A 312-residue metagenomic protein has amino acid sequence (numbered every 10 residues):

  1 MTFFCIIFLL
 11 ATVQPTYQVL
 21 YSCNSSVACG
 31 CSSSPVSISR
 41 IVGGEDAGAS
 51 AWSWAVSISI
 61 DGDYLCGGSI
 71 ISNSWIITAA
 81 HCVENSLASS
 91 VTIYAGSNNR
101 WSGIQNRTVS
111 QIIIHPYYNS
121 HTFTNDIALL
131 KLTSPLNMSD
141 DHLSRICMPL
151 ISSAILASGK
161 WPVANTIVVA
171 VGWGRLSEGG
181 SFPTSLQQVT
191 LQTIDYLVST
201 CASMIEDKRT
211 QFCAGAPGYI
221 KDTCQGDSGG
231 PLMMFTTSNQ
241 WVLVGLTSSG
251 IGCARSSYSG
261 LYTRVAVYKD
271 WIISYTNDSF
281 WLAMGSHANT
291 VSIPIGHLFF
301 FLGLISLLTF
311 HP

Functional and structural regions predicted by a protein language model:
T2-I77, V91-T92, L282-P312: Protease-domain processing segments flanking chymotrypsin-fold serine proteases, especially trypsin-like
G30, S57-S59, S69-I70, I76-I77 (+10 more regions): Beta-strand cores of modular interaction/reader domains in eukaryotic scaffold and signaling proteins, especially PDZ
S34-P35, I58-S59, I76-A79, E84-S120 (+3 more regions): Conserved H-D interstitial segment of serine endopeptidase catalytic domains
P35-V42, S53-D61, P149-S152, L156-A157 (+1 more regions): Extracellular trypsin-like serine protease catalytic domains
A47-A51, I70, N85-L87, W101 (+5 more regions): Extracellular/periplasmic catalytic domains that process cell-envelope and extracellular macromolecules
G62-Y64, C82-E84, N99-R100, N119-S120 (+4 more regions): Solvent-exposed loop/turn segments at secondary-structure junctions within structured extracellular/periplasmic domains
S120-R145, W161-W173: Serine endopeptidase catalytic core focused on the charge-relay Asp
